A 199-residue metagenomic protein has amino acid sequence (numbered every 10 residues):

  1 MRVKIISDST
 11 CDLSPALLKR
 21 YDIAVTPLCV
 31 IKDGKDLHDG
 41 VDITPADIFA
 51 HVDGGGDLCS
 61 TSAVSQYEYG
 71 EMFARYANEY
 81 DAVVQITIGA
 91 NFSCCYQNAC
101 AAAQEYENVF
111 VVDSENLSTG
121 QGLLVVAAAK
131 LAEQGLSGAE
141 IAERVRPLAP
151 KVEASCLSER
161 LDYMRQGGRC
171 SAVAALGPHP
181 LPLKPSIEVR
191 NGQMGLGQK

Functional and structural regions predicted by a protein language model:
K4, T10-A24, L28-I31, C95-F110 (+1 more regions): Mixed-charge interfacial surface used for oligomerization/domain docking and macromolecular partner engagement
K4-S65: N-terminal glycine-rich anion-binding loop in soluble enzyme alpha/beta folds
S7, Q85-G89, D113: Short beta-strand segments
D36, D57, T87, N116 (+1 more regions): Conserved short-loop catalytic and cofactor-binding motifs
D39, I43, V64-Y67, E115 (+2 more regions): Residues at secondary-structure transition points
V52-D53, A77, A132, R165: Hydrophobic residues in alpha-helical segments
G55-D57, A63-A90, C94-N98, A142 (+1 more regions): Glycine-rich phosphate- or other oxyanion-binding loops that anchor nucleotides, phosphorylated ligands
